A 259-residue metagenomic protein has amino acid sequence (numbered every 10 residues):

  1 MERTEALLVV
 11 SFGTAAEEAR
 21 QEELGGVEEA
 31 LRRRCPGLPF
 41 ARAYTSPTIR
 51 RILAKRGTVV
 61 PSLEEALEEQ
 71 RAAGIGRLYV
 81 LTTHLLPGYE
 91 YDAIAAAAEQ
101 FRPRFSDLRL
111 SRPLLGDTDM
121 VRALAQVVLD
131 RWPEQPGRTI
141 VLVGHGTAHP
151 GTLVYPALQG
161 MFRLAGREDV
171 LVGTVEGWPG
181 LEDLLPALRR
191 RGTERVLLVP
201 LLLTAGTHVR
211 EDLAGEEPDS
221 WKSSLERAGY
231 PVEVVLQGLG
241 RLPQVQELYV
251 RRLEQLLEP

Functional and structural regions predicted by a protein language model:
M1-P259: Active-site-proximal alpha-helix that buttresses catalytic centers in soluble enzyme cores
